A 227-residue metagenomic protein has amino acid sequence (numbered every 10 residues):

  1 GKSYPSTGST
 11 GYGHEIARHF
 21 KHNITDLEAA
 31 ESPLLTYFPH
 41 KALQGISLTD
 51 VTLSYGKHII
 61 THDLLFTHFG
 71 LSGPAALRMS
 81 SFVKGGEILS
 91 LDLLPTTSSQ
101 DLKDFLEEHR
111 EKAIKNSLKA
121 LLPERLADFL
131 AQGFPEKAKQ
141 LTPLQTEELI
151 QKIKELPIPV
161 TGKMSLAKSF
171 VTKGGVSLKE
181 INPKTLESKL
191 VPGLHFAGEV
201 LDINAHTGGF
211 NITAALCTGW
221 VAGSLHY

Functional and structural regions predicted by a protein language model:
G1-S9, I16-R18, L64-F69, F82 (+2 more regions): Short hydrophobic core segments
K2-Y4, E31, G73, K184: Glycine-rich nucleotide phosphate-binding loop and flanking beta-alpha elements of Rossmann-like dinucleotide-binding
S3-F20, D202-Y227: A conserved FAD-binding loop/helix module that cradles the flavin
P5, H14, L53, R110-A120 (+5 more regions): Domain-scale detector for complete catalytic domains at protein termini or as standalone homologs
H14-E15, D63, I150, K168: Short glycine-/small-residue-rich flexible loop motifs, especially phosphate/cofactor-binding loops
H22-L144: An anion/pyrophosphate-binding glycine-rich loop and adjacent beta-alpha core in soluble alpha-beta enzymes
T36-Y37, T172, S224: Short Asp/Glu-rich motifs
D128-N204: A glycine-rich dinucleotide-binding beta-alpha-beta segment and adjacent secondary-structure elements that constitute
